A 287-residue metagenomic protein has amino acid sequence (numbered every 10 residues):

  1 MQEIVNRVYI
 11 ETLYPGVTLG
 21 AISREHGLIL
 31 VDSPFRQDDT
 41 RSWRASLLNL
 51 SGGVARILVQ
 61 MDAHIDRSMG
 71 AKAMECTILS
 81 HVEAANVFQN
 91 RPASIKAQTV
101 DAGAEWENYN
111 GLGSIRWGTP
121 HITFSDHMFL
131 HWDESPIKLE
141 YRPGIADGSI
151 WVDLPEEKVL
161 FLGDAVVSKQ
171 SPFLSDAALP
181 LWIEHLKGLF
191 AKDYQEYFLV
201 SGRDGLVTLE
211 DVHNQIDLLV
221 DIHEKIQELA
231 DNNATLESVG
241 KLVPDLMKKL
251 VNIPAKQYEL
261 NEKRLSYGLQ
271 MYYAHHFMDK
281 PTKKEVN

Functional and structural regions predicted by a protein language model:
Q2-A45, W151-D164: Conserved beta-strand hairpin/beta-sheet module of binuclear metal-dependent hydrolase folds, prominently
Q2-N6, N108-L112, W132-P136: Short Pro/Gly-enriched beta-strand edge/turn motifs at strand-loop
R7, I22, D32, L47 (+8 more regions): Divalent metal-coordination and catalytic microenvironments
T18-G20, I122, D126-M128, I150: Residue-level detector of beta-strand structural context in well-folded domains
L28, F35-Q37, F129, P136 (+2 more regions): Metallo-beta-lactamase
I29-D32, R56-V59, K138-L139: Short catalytic-loop micro-motif centered on adjacent basic/acidic residues
A45-S125, F129, E224-K225: Active-site HxH/HxHxD metal-binding segment of metal-dependent hydrolases
L206-N287: Accessory terminal helices/loops
